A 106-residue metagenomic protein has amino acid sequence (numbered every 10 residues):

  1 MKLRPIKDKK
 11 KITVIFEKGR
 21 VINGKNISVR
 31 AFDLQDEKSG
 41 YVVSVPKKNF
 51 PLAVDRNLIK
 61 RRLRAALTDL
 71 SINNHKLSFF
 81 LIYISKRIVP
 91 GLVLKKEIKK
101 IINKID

Functional and structural regions predicted by a protein language model:
M1-D106: Positively charged, solvent-exposed patches that mediate nucleic-acid binding
